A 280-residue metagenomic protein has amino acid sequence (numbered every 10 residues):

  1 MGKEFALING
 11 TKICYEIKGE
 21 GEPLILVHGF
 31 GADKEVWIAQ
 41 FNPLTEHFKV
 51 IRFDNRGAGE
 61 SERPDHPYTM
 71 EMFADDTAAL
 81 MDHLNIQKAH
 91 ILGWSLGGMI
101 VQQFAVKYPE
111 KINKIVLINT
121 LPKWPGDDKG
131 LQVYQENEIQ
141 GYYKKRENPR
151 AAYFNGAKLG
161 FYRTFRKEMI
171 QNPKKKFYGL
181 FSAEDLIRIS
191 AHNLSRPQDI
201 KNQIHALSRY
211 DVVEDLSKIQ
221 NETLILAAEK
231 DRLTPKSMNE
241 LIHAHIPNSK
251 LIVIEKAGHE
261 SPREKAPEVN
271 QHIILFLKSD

Functional and structural regions predicted by a protein language model:
E4-H66: Conserved HGGG/HGGXW glycine-rich cap/lid loop of the alpha/beta-hydrolase fold
N42, I51-L96, Q271: Active-site loop/oxyanion-hole signature of alpha/beta-hydrolase fold enzymes
G98-P109, I115: Short glycine-enriched nucleophile-adjacent loop and the immediately C-terminal alpha-helix near the catalytic center
N113-E147: Flexible "cap/lid" loop of the alpha/beta hydrolase fold
D128, R150-H205, E214-D215: Conserved alpha/beta-hydrolase catalytic His-Asp/Glu region
I219, I225-A227: Short beta-strand/loop motif that positions the catalytic acidic residue of the alpha/beta-hydrolase fold
K230-T234: Acidic catalytic loop of the alpha/beta-hydrolase fold
S249-D280: Catalytic active-site module of serine/aspartate enzymes centered on a nucleophile-bearing elbow/loop
